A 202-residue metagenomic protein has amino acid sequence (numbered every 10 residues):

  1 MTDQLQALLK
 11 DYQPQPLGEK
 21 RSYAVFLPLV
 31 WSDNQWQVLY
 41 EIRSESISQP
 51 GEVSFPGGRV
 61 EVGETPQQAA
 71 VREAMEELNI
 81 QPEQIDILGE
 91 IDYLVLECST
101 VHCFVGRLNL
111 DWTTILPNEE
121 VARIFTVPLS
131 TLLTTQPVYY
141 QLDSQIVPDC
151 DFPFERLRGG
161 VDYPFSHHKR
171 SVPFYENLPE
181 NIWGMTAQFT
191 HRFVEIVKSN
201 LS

Functional and structural regions predicted by a protein language model:
M1-S54, R59-C103, R107-W112, L142 (+1 more regions): N-terminal leader/linker segments that precede catalytic domains of diphosphate-processing enzymes
L116-D151: Acidic, glycine-rich loop-and-strand cores that form catalytic or ligand-binding grooves in diverse globular domains
